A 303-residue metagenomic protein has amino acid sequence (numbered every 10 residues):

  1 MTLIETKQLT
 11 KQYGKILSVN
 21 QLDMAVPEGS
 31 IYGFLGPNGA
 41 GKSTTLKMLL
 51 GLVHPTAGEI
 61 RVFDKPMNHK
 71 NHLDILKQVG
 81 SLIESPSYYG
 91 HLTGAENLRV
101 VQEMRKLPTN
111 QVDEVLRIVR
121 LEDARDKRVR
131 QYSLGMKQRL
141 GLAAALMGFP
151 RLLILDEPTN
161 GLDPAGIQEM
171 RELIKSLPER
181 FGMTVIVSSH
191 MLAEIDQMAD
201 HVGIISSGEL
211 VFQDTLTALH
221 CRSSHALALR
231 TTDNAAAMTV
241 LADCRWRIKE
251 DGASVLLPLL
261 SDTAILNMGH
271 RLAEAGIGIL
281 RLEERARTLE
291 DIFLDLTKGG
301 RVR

Functional and structural regions predicted by a protein language model:
M1-T2, V302-R303: Short, Lys/Arg-enriched, disordered terminal segments
T2-T6, K11-V187, L192-S206, F212: ABC transporter nucleotide-binding domains
E28, D123, L140, D233 (+2 more regions): Non-catalytic surface loops within mature trypsin-like serine protease
A57, D74, E96, Q111 (+4 more regions): An acidic, carboxylate-rich microenvironment
E103-K106, K298-V302: Non-catalytic alpha-helical coupling and interface elements of nucleotide-dependent molecular machines and regulators
R171-L259: ABC transporter nucleotide-binding domain
H225-L296, R303: Short, charged/small-residue-rich alpha-helical element at the C-terminal edge of ABC transporter nucleotide-binding
